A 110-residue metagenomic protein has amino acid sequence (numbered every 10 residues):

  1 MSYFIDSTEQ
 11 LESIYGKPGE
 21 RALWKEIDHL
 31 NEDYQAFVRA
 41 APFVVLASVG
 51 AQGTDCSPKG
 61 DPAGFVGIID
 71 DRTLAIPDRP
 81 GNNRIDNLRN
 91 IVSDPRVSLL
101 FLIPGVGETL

Functional and structural regions predicted by a protein language model:
M1-L110: Binding-site signature for planar aromatic cofactors or substrates
